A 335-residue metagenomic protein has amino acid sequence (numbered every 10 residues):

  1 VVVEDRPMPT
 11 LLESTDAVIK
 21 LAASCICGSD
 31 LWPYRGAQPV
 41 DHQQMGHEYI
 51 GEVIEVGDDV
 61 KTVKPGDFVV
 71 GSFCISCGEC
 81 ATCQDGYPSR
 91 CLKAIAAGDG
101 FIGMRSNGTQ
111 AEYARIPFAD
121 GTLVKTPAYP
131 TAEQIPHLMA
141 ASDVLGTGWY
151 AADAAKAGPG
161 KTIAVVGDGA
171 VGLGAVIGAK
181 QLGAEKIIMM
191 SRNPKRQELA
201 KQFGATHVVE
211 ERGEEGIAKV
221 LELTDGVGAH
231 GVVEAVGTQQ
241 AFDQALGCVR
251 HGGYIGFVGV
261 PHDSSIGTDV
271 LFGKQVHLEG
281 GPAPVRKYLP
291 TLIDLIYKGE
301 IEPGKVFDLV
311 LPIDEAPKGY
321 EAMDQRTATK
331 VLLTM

Functional and structural regions predicted by a protein language model:
P9-C25, Y34-Q84, S106-N107, P127-E133: Glycine-rich beta-strand-centered segment in the early N-terminal region that forms part of a ligand/cofactor-binding
E79-V166: NAD(P)H dinucleotide-binding glycine-rich loop of Rossmann-like/cofactor-binding domains, especially the beta1-alpha1
P130-E214, A218: Mid-domain Rossmann-like dinucleotide-binding core that forms the NAD(H)/NADP(H) cofactor-binding site
M190-N193, E211-R212, A235, G259 (+1 more regions): N-terminal Rossmann-fold cofactor-binding loop
D243-G247, R286-M335: C-terminal hydrophobic helical "lid"/dimerization subdomain of Rossmann-like NAD(P)H-dependent oxidoreductases
G253: Glycine-centered, small-residue-biased loops immediately flanking beta-strands in adenine/cofactor-binding cores
G259-Q275: Rossmann-fold NAD(P)-binding glycine/threonine-rich loop
